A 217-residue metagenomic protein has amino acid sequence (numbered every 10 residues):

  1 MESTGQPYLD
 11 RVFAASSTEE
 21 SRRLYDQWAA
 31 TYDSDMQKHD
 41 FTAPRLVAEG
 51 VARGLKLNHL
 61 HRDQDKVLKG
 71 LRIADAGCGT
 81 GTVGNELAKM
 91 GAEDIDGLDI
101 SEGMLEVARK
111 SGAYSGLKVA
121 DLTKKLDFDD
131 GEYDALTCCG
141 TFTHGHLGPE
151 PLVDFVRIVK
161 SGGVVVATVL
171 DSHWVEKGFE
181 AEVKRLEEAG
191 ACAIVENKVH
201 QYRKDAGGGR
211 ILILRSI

Functional and structural regions predicted by a protein language model:
M1-D33: N-terminal, positively charged/glycine-rich alpha-helical extensions of SAM-dependent methyltransferases
F41-L68: Conserved alpha-helix/loop element of class I SAM-dependent methyltransferases that forms part of the SAM/SAH-binding
A74-L126: Class I SAM-dependent methyltransferase SAM/SAH-binding core
K124-L136: A short acidic, Gly/Pro-enriched loop at the edge of an enzyme's catalytic core that lines a small-molecule cofactor
P149-S161: A short glycine-rich, Lys/Arg-flanked "PGG" loop and its adjoining helix->strand segment in the class I
G162-L170: Conserved beta-strand signature within the Rossmann-like core of class I S-adenosyl-L-methionine
G178-K198: Conserved Class I S-adenosyl-L-methionine
Q201-I217: Core SAM-dependent methyltransferase catalytic element
